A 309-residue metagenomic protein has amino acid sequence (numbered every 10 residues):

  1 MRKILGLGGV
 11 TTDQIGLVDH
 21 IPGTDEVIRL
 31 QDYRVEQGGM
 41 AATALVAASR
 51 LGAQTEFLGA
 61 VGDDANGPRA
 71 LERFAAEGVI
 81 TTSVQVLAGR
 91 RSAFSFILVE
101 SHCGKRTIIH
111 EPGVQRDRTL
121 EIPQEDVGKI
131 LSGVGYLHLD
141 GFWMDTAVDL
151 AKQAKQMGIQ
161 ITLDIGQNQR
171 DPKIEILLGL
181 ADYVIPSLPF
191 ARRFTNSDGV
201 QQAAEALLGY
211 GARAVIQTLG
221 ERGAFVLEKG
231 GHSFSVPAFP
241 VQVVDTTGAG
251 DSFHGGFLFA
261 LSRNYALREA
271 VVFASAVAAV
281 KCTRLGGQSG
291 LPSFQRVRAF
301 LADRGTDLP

Functional and structural regions predicted by a protein language model:
M1-A60, A65-E72, A76, K105-I108: Glycine-rich phosphate/adenosyl-contacting loop at the front of the ribokinase-like
M1-L5, V200-P309: Conserved phosphate-binding/catalytic region of the ribokinase-like
S49, K155, S262: Gly/Ala-rich phosphate-binding loop of Rossmann-like dinucleotide-binding domains, activating on the conserved
E77-G89: A glycine-rich helix N-cap at a beta->alpha junction
V86-L87, I97-Y136, G141: Conserved phosphate-binding/catalytic loop of the ribokinase/pfkB sugar-kinase fold
V148-S235: Conserved phosphate/ATP/ADP-binding segment of small-molecule kinases
